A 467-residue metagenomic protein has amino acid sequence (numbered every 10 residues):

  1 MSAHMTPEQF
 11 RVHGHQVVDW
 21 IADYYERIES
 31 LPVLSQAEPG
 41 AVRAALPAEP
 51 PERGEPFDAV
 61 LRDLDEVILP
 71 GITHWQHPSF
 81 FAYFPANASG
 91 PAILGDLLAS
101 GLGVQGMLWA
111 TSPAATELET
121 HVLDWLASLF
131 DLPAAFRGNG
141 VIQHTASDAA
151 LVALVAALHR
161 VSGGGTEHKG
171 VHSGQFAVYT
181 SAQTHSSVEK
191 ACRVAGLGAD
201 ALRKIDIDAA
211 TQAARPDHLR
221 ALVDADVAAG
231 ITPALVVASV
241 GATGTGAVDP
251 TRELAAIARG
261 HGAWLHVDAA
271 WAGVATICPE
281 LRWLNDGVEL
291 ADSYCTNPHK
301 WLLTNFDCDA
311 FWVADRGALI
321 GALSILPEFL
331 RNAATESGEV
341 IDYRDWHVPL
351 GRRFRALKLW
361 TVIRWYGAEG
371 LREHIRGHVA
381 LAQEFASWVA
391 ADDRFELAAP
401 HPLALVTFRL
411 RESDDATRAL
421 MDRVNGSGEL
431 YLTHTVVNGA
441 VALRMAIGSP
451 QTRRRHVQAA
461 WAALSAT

Functional and structural regions predicted by a protein language model:
M1-R137, L430, G448, A459-L464: N-terminal entrance/gating region of PLP-dependent enzymes' catalytic architecture
L108, L126-A156, R203-D206: Short loop-beta-helix segment that forms the pyridoxal 5′-phosphate
A135-R137, S173, A399-A404, V436-A442: Short Gly/Ser/Thr- and Asp/Glu-enriched loop/turn motifs at secondary-structure junctions
A149-I320: Conserved PLP-enzyme active-site core in the AAT-like
A242, H261, D286-A390: Active-site C-terminal subdomain of aminotransferase-like
E396-V424: Conserved PLP-binding catalytic core of the aspartate aminotransferase-like
V437-T467: PLP-dependent enzyme catalytic core of the Aspartate aminotransferase-like
